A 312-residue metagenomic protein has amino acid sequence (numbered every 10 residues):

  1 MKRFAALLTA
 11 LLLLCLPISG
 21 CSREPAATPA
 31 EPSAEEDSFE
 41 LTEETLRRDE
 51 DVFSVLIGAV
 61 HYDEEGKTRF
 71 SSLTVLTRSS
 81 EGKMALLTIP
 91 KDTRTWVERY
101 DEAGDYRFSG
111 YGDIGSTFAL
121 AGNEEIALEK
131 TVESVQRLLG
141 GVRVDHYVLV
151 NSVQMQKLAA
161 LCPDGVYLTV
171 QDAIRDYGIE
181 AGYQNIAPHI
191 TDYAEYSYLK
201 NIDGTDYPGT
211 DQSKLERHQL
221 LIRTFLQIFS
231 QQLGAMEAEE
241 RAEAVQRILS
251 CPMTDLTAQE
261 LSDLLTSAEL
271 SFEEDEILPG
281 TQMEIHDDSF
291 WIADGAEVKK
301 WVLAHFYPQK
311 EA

Functional and structural regions predicted by a protein language model:
L16-G20: C-terminal motif of bacterial Sec signal peptides marking the signal peptidase cleavage site
R23-L56: N-terminal, intrinsically disordered, polar/charged segments of Gram-positive cell-envelope systems that serve as
S38-F39, T45, V52, A59 (+9 more regions): C-terminal solvent-exposed extensions
E50-V52, T68-L73, E81-L86, K130 (+4 more regions): Extracytoplasmic
H61-E65, D113-E125, G140-H146, G204-S213 (+3 more regions): Second-shell loop/turn segments in exported
G66, Q154-E240: Flexible, polar/acidic helix-loop-strand segments at domain edges
F70-L73, L128-Q136, S152-A160, Y196 (+6 more regions): Extracytoplasmic/secreted envelope proteins and their assembly/folding machinery, especially bacterial periplasmic
T117-E180: Amphipathic, coiled-coil-like alpha-helical scaffolding segments used for oligomerization/assembly
